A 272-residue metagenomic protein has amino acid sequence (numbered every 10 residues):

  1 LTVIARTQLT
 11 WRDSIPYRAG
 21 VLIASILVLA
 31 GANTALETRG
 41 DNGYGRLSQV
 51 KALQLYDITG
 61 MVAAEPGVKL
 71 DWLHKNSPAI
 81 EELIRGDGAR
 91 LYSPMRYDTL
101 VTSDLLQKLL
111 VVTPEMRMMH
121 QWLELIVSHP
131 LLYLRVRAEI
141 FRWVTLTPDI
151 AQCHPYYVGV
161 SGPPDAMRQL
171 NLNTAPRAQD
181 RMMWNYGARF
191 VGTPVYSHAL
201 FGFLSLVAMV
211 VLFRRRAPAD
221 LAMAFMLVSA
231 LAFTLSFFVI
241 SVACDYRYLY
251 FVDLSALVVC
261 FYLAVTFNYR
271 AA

Functional and structural regions predicted by a protein language model:
L1, F238-V252: Membrane-interface catalytic loops of GT-C/OST-like multi-pass glycosylation enzymes that act
L1-T7, A208-V211, A230-T234, D253-R270: Transmembrane alpha-helices and membrane-interface helical segments of multi-pass integral membrane enzymes
A5-P16, R214-D220: Membrane-interface helix-boundary motifs at transmembrane edges
L9-S25, A272: Membrane-interfacial entry segments at the cytosolic side of transmembrane helices
S25-N33, S229-V239: Aromatic-anchored segments of alpha-helical transmembrane domains
I26-G43, K108: Transmembrane-lumen/periplasm boundary regions of multi-pass, lipid-linked membrane glycan transferases
N42-L172: Membrane-proximal stem/loop segments at transmembrane-domain junctions that anchor or position
R135, E139-L227: Membrane-interface anchor segments at the N-terminal boundary of transmembrane helices in multi-pass membrane enzymes
